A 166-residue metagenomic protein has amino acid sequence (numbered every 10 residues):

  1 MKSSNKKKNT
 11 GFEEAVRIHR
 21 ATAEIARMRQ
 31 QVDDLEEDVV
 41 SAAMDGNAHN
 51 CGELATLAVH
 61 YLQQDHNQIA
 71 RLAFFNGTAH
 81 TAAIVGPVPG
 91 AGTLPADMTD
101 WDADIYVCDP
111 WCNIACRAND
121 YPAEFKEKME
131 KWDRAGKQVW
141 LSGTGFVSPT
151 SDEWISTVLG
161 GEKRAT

Functional and structural regions predicted by a protein language model:
M1-T166: A structural boundary/capping signal
